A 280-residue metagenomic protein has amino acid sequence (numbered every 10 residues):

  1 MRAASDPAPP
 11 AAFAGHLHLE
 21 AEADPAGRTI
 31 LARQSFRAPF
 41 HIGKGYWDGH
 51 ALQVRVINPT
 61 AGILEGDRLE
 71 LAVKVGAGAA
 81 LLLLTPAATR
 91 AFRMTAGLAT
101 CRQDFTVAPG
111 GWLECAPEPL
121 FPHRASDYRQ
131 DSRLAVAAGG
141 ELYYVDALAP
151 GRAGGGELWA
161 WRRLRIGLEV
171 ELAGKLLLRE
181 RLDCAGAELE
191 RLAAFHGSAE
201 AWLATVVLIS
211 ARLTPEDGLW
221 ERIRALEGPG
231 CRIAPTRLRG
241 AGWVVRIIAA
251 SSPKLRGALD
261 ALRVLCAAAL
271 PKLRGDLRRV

Functional and structural regions predicted by a protein language model:
M1-P119, R124: N-terminal, charged/glycine-rich beta-strand/loop interface patches
L17, L69, C101-Q103, G111 (+4 more regions): One face of beta-strands
L19, L71-V73, F105, L134 (+3 more regions): Preference for bulky hydrophobic residues occupying beta-strand positions in well-ordered beta-sheet regions
F40-K44, F92-L98, A125-D127, A153-E157 (+2 more regions): A short, polar/proline- and glycine-enriched secondary-structure boundary/capping micro-motif
G76, A108, A135-A137, V145 (+1 more regions): Feature marks extracellular polysaccharide-active and adherence modules
A80-L82, W112-E114, E141-Y143, A204-T205 (+1 more regions): Structural motif
H123-D131, V136-R163: Acidic (Asp/Glu-rich), glycine- and aromatic
D146-V280: A structural signal for small-residue-enriched, beta-sheet-centric alpha/beta enzyme cores and oligomeric scaffold folds
